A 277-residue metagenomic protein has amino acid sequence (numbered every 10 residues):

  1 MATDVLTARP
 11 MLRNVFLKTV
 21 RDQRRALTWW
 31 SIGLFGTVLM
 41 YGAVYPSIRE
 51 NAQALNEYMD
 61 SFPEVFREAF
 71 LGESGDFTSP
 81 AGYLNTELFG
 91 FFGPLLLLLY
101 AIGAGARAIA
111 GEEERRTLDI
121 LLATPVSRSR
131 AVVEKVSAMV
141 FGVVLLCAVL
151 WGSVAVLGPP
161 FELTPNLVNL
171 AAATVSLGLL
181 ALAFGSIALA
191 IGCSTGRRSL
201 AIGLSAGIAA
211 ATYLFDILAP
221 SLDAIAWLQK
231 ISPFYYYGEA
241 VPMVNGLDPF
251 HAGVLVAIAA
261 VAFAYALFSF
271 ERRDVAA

Functional and structural regions predicted by a protein language model:
A2-A8, Q23, F35, M40-A81 (+1 more regions): Terminal transmembrane helical anchor/hairpin motif
R13-G36, R197-A206: Alpha-helical transmembrane segments and their helix-start/interface "positive-inside/aromatic belt" motifs in integral
F35, V133-L189: Secretory targeting signals
L84-G111, A206: Long, hydrophobic alpha-helical segments
L98-G105, S153, S186-I187, P233 (+1 more regions): Hydrophobic/aromatic residues in alpha-helical transmembrane segments
L99-I102, A138-G142, V168-A173, S221 (+1 more regions): Short alpha-helical transmembrane interface motifs in multi-pass membrane proteins
A108-V140: Helix-loop-helix units of permease transmembrane domains in multi-pass membrane transporters, especially ABC
V175-A211, L218: A structural motif at transmembrane helix-loop-helix junctions in multipass membrane proteins
